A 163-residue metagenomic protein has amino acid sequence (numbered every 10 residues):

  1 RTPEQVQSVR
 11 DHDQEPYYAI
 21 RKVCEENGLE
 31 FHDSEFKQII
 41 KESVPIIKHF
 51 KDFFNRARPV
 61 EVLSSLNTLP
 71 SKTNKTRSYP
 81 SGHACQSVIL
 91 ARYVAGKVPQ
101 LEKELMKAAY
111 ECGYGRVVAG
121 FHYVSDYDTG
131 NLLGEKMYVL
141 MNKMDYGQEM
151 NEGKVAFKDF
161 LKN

Functional and structural regions predicted by a protein language model:
R1-H122, L132, K136, L140-N163: Hydrophobic alpha-helical bundle signature of multipass membrane enzymes
T129: An active-site-proximal "capping" alpha-helix that borders the catalytic cofactor pocket
